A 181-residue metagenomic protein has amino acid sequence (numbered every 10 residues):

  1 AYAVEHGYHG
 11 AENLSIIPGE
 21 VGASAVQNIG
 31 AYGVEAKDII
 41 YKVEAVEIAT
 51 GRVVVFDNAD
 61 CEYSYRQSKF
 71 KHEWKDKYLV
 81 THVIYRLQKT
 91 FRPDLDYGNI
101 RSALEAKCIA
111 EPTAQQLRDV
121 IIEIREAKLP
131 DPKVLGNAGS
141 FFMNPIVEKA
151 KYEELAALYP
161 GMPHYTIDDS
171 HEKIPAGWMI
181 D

Functional and structural regions predicted by a protein language model:
A1-A49: Anion-binding (especially nucleotide phosphate/pyrophosphate-binding) glycine-rich loop and adjoining beta-alpha core
V53-D181: Phosphate/pyrophosphate- and phosphate-bearing ligand-binding catalytic cores of soluble enzymes
